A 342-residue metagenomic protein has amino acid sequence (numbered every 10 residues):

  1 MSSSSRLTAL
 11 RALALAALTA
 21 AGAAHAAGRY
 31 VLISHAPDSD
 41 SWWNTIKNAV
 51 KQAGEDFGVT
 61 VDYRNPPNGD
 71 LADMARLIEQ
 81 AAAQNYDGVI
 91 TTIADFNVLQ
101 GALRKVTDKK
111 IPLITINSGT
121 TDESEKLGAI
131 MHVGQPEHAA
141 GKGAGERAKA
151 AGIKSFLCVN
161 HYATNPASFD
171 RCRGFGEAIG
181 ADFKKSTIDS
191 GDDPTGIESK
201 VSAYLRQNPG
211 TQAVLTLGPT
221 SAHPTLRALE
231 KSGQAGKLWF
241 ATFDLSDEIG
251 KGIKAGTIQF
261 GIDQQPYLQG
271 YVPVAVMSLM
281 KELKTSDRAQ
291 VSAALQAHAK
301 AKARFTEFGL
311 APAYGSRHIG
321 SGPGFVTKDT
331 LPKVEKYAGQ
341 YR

Functional and structural regions predicted by a protein language model:
R29-F57, D62-I78, I93-F96, N160-D170 (+1 more regions): Extracytoplasmic "Venus flytrap"
L32-S34, N85-I93, P112-I116, L157-N160 (+4 more regions): Periplasmic-binding protein-like
S41-D56, A140-A144, P166-F183, K200 (+2 more regions): Short, solvent-exposed amphipathic alpha-helices that sit in or adjacent to ligand/effector-binding or catalytic
V61-N85, T187-N208, A222-P224: Structural motif
M74, M131-F156, I197-E198, L245-I249 (+1 more regions): Hydrophobic alpha-helical segments within soluble ligand-binding/sensing domains
T91-D108, F175, S190-G252: Hydrophobic alpha-helical
L99-A139, I153, S246-K254, I258-Q259: Flexible loop/hinge segments that line or gate small-molecule binding clefts
A178-I179, V276-R342: Hinge/cleft segment of the Venus flytrap/periplasmic-binding protein
